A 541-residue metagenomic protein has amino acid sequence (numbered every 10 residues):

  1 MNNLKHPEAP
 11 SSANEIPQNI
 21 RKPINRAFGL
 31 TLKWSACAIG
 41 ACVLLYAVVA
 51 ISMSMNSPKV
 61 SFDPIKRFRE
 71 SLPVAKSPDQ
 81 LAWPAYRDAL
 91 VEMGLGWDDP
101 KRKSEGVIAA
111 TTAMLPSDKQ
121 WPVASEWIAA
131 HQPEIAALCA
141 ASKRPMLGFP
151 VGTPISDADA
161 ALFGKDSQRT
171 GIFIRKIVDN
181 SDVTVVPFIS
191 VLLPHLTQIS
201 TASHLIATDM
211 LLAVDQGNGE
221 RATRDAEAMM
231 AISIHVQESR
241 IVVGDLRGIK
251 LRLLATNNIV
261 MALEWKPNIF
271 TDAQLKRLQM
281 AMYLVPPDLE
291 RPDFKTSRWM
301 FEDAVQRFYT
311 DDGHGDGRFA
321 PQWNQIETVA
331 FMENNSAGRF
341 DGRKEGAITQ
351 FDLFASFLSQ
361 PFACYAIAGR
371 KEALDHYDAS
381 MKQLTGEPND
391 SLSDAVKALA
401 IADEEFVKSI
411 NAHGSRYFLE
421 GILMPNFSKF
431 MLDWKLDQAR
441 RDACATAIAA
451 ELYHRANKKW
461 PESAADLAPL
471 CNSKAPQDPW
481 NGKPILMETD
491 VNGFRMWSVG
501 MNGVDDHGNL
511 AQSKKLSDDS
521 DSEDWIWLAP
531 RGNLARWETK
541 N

Functional and structural regions predicted by a protein language model:
N2-N541: Short acidic linear motifs
